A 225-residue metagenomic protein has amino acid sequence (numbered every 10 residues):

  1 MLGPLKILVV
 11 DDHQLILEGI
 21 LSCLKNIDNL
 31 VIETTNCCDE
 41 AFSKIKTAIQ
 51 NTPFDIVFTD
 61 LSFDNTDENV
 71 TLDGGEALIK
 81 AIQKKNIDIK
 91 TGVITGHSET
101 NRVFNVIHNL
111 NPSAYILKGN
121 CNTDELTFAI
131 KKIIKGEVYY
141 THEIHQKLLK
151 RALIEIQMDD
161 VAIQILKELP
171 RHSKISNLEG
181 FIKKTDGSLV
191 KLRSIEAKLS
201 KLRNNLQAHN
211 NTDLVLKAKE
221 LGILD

Functional and structural regions predicted by a protein language model:
G3-I16, I20-L24, V57: Conserved acidic segment of CheY-like receiver
N36, T95-E99, I107-T127, R171 (+1 more regions): Output/docking surface of receiver
N36-I56: Acidic, metal-coordinating helix/loop segments flanking the phosphotransfer/catalytic sites of two-component signaling
F54-K80: Conserved phosphotransfer microenvironments
A77-K84, D88-F104, L117: A short, hydrophobic beta-strand element within the central beta-sheet of small alpha/beta folds
I107-H108, S113, C121-Q157: Short, flexible helix-to-coil linker/hinge segments that flank and couple to helix-turn-helix
K147-E196: Helix-turn-helix DNA-binding segment
I195-D225: Basic, Lys/Arg-enriched C-terminal extension of HTH/homeodomain DNA-binding domains
